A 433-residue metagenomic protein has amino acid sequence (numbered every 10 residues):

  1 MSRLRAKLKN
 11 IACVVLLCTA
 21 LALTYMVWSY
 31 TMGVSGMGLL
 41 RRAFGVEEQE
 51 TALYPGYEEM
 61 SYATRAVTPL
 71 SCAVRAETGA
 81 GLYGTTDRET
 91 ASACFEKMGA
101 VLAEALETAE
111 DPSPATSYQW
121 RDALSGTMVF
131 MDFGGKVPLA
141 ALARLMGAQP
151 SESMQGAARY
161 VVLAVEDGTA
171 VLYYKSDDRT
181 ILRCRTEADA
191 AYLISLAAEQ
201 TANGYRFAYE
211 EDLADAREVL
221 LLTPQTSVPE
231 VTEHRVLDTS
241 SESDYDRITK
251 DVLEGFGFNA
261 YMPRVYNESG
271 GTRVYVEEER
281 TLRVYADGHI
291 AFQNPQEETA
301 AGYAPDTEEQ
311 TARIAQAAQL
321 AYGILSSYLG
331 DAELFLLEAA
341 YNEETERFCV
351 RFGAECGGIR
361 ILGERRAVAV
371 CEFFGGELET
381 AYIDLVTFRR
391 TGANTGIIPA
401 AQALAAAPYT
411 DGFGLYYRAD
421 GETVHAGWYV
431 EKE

Functional and structural regions predicted by a protein language model:
M1-K7: N-terminal Lys/Arg-rich, disordered targeting/topogenic segments
V14-L17, G156-R185, A190-L196, Q200 (+4 more regions): Zymogen propeptides/activation segments of proteases
V15-A312: Preferential activation on post-signal-peptide N-terminal prodomains/segments of secreted or lumenal proteins
A20-T24, I314-A321, V368-V370: Short low-polarity hydrophobic stretches
D87-A109, H234-G257, A304-T345, F388-H425: Short, non-transmembrane alpha-helical segments in secretory-pathway proteins
R247-G288, Q293-N294, A332-V386, G414-E433: Exposed beta-strand-loop-beta-strand "reactive/processing" segments of non-cytosolic proteins
